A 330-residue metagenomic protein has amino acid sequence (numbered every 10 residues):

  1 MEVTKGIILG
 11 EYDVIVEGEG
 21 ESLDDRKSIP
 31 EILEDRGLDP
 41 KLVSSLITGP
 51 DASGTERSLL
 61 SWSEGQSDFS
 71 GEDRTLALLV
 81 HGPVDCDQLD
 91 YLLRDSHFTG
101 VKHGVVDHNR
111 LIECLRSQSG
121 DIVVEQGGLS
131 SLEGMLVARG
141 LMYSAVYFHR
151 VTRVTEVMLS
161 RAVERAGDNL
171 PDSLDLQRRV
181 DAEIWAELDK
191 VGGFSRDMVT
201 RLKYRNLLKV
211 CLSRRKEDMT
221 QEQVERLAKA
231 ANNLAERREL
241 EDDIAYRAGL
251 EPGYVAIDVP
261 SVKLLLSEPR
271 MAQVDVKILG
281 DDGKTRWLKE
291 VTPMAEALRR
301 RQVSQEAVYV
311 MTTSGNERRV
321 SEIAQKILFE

Functional and structural regions predicted by a protein language model:
M1-R214: Sequence-structural signature of the catalytic-core scaffold of metal-dependent phosphohydrolases that act on
V151, S160, L170-E330: Terminal helices and disordered tails flanking the catalytic cores of nucleotide-processing hydrolases
